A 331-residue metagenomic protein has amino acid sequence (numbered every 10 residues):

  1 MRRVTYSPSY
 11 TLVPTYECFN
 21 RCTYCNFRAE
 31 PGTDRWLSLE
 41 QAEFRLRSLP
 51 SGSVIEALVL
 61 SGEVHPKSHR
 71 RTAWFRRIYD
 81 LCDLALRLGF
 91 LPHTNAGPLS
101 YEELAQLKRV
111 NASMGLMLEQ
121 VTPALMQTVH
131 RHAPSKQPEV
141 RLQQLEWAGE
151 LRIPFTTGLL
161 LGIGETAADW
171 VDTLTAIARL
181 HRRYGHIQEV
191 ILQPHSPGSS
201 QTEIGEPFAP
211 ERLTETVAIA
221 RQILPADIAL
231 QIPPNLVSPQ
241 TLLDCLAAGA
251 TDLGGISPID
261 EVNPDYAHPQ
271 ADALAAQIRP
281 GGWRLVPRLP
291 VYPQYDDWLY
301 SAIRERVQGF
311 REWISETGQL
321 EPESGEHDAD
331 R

Functional and structural regions predicted by a protein language model:
M1-T5, L299: Acidic/polar, glycine-rich intrinsically disordered N-terminal extensions of enzymes
V4-L12, I55-V59, P92-T94, M114-L116 (+5 more regions): Hydrophobic faces of well-ordered beta-strands that scaffold small-molecule active sites in alpha/beta enzyme cores
V4-Q41: Canonical Radical SAM [4Fe-4S] cluster-binding loop centered on the CxxxCxxC motif and its immediate flanking residues
Y10-L12, E63-H65, A96-S100, Q120-T122 (+5 more regions): Active-site-proximal loop/turn and secondary-structure-junction residues that shape catalytic pockets, frequently
R21, P123-M126, G198-Q201: Short acidic/His/Gly/Ser-rich catalytic and metal-binding motifs that mark active-site loops of diverse hydrolases
P31-R182: Conserved Radical SAM active-site core
V171-R331: Auxiliary Fe-S-binding modules of radical SAM enzymes
